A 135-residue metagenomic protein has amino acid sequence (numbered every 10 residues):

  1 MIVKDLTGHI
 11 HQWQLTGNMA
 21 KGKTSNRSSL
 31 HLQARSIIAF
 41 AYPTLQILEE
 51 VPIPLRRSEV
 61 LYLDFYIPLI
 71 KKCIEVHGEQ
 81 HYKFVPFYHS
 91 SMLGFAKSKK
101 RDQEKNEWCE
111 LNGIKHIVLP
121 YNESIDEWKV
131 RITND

Functional and structural regions predicted by a protein language model:
M1-D135: Nucleic-acid endo/exonuclease domains
